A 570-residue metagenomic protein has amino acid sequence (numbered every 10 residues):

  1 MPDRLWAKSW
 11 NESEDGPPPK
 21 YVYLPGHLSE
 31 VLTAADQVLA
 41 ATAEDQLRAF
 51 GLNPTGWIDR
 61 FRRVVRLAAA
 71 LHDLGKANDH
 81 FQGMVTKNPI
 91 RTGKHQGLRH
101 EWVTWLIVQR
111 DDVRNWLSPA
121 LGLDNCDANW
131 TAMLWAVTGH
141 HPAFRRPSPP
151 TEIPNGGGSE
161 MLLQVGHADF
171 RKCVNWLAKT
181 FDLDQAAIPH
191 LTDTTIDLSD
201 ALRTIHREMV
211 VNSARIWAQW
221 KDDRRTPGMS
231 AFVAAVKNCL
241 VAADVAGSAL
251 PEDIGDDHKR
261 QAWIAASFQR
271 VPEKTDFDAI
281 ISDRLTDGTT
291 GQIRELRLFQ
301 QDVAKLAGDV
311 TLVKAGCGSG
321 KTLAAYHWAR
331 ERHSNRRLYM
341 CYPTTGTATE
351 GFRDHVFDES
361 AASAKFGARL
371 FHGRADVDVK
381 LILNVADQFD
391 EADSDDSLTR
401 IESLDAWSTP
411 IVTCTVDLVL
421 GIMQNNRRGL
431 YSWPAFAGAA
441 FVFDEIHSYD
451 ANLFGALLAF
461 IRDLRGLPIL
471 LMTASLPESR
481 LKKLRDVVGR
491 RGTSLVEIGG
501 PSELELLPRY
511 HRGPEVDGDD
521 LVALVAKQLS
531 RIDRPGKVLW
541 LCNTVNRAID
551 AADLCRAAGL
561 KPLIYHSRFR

Functional and structural regions predicted by a protein language model:
M1-P18, L24-P272: Accessory nucleic-acid engagement/destabilization modules that flank
I280-L312: Conserved pre-motif I regulatory segment
A307-A329: Walker A/P-loop
R336-E359, H372-D376, L476-R480, V545: Conserved Walker A/P-loop ATP-binding site and its immediately adjacent core in helicase/helicase-like ATPase domains
R337-A348, R531-R556, P562-I564: Conserved strand-helix element at the start of the C-terminal RecA-like helicase core
S363-N425: Inter-Walker segment of RecA-like/P-loop motor cores
L430-F443, H447-G499: Post-DEXD/H (motif II) to motif III coupling segment of the RecA-like Helicase ATP-binding lobe
E478-R531: Interdomain hinge/linker at the junction between the two RecA-like core domains of SF2 helicases
